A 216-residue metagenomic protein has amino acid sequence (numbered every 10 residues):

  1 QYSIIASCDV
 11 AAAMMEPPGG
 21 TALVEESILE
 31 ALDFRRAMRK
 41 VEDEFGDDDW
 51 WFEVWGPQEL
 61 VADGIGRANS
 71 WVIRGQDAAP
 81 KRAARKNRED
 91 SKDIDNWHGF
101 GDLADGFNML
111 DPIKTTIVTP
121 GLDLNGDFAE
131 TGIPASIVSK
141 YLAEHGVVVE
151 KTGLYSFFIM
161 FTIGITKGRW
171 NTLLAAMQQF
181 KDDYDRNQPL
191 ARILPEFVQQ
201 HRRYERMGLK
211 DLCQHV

Functional and structural regions predicted by a protein language model:
Q1-A12: PLP-dependent aminotransferase class I/II
P18-V216: Non-catalytic terminal extensions of PLP-dependent enzymes
